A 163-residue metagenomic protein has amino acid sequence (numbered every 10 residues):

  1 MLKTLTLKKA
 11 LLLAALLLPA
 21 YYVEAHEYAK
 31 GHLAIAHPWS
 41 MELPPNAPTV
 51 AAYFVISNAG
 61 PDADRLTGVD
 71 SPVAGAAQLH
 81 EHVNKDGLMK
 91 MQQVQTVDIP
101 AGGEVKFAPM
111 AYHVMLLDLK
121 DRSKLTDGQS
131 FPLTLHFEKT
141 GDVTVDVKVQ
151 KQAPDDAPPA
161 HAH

Functional and structural regions predicted by a protein language model:
M1-L11: Bacterial N-terminal signal peptides that target proteins for export
A10-A20: Bacterial N-terminal signal peptides
Y21-A25: Sec/Tat signal peptide C-region and signal peptidase I cleavage site
H26-H163: Compact, glycine-rich, soluble single-domain proteins
